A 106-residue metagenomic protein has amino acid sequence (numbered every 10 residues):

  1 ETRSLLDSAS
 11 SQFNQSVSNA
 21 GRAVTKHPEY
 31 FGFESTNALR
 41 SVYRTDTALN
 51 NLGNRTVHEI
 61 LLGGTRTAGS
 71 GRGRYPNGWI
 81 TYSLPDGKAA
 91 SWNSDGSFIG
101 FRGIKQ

Functional and structural regions predicted by a protein language model:
T2-S83: Compact soluble domain cores
K88-Q106: A short, surface-exposed interaction/processing loop segment used at functional sites
